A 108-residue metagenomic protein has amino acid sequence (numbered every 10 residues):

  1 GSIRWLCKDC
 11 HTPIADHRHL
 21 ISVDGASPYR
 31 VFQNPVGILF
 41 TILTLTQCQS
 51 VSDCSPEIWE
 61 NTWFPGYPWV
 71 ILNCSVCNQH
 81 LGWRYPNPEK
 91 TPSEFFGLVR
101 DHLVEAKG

Functional and structural regions predicted by a protein language model:
G1-G108: A short Gly-Trp-Pro
